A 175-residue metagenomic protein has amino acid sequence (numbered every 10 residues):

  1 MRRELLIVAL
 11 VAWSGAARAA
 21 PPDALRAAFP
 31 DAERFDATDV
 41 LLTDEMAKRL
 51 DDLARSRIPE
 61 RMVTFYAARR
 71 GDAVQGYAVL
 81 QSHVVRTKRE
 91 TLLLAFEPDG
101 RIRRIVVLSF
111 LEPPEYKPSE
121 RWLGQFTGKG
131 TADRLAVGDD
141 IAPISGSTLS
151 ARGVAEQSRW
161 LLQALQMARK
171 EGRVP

Functional and structural regions predicted by a protein language model:
M1-E4: Positively charged n-region of N-terminal signal peptides that target proteins for export
L6-I7, A17: Cleavable N-terminal signal peptides
I7-V8, D31: Intrinsically disordered, low-complexity segments enriched in polar/charged small residues
V8-V11, P143: Generic anion/oxyanion-binding catalytic loop in active/binding sites
A12-A16: N-terminal signal peptide c-region/cleavage motif recognized by signal peptidases
A17-I144, T148-R152, E156-P175: Flexible, solvent-exposed loop/hinge segments and secondary-structure transition points
